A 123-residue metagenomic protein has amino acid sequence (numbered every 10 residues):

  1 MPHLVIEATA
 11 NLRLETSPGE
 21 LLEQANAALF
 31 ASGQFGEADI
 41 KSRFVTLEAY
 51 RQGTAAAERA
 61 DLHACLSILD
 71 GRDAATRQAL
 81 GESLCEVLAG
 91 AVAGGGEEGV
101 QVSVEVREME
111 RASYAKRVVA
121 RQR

Functional and structural regions predicted by a protein language model:
M1-R123: A domain-level signal for the structural core that forms small-molecule/cofactor-binding pockets and catalytic centers
